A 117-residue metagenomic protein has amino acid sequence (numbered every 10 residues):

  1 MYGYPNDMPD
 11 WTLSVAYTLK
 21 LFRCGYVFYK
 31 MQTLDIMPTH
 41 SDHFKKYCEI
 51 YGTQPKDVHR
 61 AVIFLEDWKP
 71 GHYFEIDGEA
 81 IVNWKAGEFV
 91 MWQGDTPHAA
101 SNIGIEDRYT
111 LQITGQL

Functional and structural regions predicted by a protein language model:
M1-I50: Signature of the catalytic double-stranded beta-helix
C24, H59, T96: Short beta-strand or tight-loop elements that sit immediately N-terminal to catalytic metal-binding acidic residues
T39-D42, E49-Y51, H72-D77, N102-I103: A short secondary-structure junction signal
T39-D42, L65-E66, D77, W92-D95 (+1 more regions): Short His-Asn-centered micro-motif
V58-K85: A short beta-strand-loop-beta hairpin characteristic of the jelly-roll/cupin
H59-F64, F89-M91, I105-L117: A short hydrophobic beta-strand segment most commonly corresponding to one strand of the jelly-roll/cupin
V82-P97: Conserved metal-binding segment of the jelly-roll/cupin
P97-H98, E106: Acyl-donor (CoA/ACP) binding surface of acyl/acetyltransferases
